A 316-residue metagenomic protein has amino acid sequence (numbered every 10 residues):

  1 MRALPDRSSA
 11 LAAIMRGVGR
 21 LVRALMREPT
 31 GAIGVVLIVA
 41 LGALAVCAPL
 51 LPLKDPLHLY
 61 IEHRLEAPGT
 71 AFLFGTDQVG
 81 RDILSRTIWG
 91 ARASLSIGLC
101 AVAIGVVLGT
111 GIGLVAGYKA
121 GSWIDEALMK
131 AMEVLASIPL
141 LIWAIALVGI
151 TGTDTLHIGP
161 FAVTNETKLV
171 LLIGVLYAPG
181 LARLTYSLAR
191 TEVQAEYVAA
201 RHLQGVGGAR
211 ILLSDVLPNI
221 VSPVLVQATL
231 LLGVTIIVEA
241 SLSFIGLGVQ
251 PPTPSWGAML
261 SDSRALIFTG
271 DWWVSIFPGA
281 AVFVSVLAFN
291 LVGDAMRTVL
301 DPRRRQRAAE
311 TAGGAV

Functional and structural regions predicted by a protein language model:
R2-H58, L128-A131, I220: N-terminal signal-anchor/first transmembrane alpha helix
L4-P5, V36, A40-V79, I245-P254: Hydrophobic alpha-helical transmembrane segments of membrane transport/permease proteins and related membrane-embedded
C47-L51, A101-E133, I145: Transmembrane-helix boundary motif in ABC transporter permease subunits
L73, Y118, A127-E192, P223: Generic hydrophobic transmembrane alpha-helix motif, especially the helices
T76-R81, Y118-A120, A200-L217, L260: Short helix-to-coil transition segments within interhelical loops that connect adjacent transmembrane helices
I83-V115, S285: Transmembrane alpha-helix signature in integral membrane proteins
L147-T151, F161, L231, I237-V282 (+1 more regions): Glycine-rich helix-loop "coupling/hinge" segments at transmembrane-helix boundaries in multipass transporters
G152-V163, L176, L225, T229-L230 (+1 more regions): C-terminal transmembrane helix and the adjacent membrane-cytosol boundary/short C-terminal tail of inner/organellar
